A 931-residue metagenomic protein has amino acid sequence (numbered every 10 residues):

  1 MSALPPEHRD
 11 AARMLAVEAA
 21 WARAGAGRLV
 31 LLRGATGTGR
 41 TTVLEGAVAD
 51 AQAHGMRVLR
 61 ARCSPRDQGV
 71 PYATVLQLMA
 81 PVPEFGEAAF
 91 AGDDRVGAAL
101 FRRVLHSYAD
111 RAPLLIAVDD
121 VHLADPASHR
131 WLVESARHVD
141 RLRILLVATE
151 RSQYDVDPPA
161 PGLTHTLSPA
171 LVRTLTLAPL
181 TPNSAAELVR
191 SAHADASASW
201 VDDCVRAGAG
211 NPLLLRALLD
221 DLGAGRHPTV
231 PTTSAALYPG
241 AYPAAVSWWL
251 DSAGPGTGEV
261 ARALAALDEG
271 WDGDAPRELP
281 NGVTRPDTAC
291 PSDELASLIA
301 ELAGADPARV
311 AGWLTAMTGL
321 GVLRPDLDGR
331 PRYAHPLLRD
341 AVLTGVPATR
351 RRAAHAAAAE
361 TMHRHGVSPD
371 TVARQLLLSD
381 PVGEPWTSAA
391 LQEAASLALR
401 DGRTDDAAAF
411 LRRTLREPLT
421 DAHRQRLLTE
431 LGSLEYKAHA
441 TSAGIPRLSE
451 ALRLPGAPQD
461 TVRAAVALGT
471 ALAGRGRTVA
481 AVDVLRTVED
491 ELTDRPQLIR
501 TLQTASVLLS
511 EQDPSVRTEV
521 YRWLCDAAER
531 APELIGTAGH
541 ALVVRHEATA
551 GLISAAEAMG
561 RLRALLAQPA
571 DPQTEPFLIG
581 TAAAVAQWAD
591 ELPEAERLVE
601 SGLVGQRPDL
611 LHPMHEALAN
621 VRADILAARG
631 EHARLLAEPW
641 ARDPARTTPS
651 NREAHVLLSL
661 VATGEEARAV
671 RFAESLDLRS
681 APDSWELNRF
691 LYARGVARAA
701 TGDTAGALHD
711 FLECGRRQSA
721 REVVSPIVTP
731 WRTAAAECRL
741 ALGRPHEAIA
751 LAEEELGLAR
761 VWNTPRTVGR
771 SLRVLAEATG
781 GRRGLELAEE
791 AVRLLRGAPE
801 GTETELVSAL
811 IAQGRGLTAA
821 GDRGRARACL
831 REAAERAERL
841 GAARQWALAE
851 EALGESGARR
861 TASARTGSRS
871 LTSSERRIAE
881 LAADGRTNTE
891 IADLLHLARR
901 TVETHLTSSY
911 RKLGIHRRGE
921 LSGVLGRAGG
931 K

Functional and structural regions predicted by a protein language model:
G27, V70, P255, D274 (+20 more regions): Alpha-solenoid helical repeat architecture
L29, V43-A47, G312-W313, R332-Y333 (+12 more regions): Extended alpha-helical scaffolding segments used for macromolecular assembly and cargo binding
T38, S184-A409, R413: Short secondary-structure boundary elements
T38, T42-L114, L123: Conserved phosphate-binding/catalytic loops and adjacent sensor/switch elements of nucleotide-binding enzymes, spanning
A49-H54, T166-L167, S199, V205 (+8 more regions): Internal alpha-solenoid helical repeat scaffolds
A127, H138-D203, A207, L214-A217 (+2 more regions): Alpha-helical sensor/transducer elements of the RecA-like P-loop NTPase core
G319, S396, R412-R416, S449-R453 (+10 more regions): Amphipathic alpha-helical segments of tetratricopeptide repeats
R825-A828, G854, R859-K931: Helix-turn-helix DNA-binding segment
